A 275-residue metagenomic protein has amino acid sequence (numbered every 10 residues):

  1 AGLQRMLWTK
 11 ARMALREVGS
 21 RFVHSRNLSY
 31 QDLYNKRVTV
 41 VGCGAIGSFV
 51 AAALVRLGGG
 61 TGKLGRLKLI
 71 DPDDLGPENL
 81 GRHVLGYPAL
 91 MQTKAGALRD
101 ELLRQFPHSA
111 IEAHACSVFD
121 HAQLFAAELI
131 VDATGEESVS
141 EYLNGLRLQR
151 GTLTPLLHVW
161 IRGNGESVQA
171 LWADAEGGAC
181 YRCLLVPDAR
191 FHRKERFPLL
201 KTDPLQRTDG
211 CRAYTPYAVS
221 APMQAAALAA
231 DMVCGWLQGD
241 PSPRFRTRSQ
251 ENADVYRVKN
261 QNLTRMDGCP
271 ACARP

Functional and structural regions predicted by a protein language model:
A1-R37: Glycine/serine-rich phosphate-binding loop and adjoining beta1-alpha1 elements at the start of nucleotide-handling
A1-R5, T134-P275: Glycine-rich phosphate/adenylate-binding loop
R26-K63, L67-G76: Glycine-rich adenosine-cofactor-binding loop
L57-G59, V84, R147: Active-site catalytic pocket residues across diverse enzymes, especially alpha/beta-hydrolases
R66-F106: Glycine-rich phosphate-binding loop and adjoining beta1-alpha1-beta2 segment of Rossmann-like nucleotide-binding folds
A115-D120: Conserved SAM/SAH-binding loop
Q123-F125: A short, aliphatic-rich alpha-helical micro-motif
